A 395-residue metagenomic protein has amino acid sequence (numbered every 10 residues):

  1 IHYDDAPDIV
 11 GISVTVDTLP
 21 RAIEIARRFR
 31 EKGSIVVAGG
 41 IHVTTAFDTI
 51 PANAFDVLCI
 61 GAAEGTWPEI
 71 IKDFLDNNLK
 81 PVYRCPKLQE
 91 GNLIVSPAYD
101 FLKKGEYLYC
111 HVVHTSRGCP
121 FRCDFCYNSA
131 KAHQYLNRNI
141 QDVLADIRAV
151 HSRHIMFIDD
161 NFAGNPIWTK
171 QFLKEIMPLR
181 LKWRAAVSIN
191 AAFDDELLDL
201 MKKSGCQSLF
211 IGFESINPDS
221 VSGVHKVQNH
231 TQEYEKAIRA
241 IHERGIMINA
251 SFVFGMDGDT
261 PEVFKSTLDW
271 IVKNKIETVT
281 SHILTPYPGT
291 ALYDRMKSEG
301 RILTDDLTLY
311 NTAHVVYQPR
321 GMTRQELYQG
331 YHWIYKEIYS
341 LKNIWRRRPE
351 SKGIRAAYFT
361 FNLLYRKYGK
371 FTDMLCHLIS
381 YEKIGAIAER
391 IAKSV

Functional and structural regions predicted by a protein language model:
I1-H154: Acidic, low-complexity intrinsically disordered segments
V14, T18, H42, F47 (+8 more regions): Structured beta->alpha junctions
R28, K32, T49, N53-A54 (+10 more regions): Alpha-helical structural signal in soluble globular domains
V37, C59, Y83, R184-A186 (+3 more regions): Structural detector of well-ordered beta-strand residues that form the stable sheet scaffold of enzyme domains
T45-D48, I167, D219-V224, F254-E262 (+2 more regions): Flexible glycine/acidic-rich beta-alpha junction loops that bind and position SAM and/or redox cofactors in anaerobic
T49-E69, L200-F210, S266-S281: Structural recognition of alpha->loop->beta junctions
F74, L102-G105, R301, D305-T308 (+1 more regions): Radical SAM enzyme core and accessory elements
V95-N249, F254-M256, T260-K265, D269: Radical SAM [4Fe-4S] cluster-binding motif and immediate context
